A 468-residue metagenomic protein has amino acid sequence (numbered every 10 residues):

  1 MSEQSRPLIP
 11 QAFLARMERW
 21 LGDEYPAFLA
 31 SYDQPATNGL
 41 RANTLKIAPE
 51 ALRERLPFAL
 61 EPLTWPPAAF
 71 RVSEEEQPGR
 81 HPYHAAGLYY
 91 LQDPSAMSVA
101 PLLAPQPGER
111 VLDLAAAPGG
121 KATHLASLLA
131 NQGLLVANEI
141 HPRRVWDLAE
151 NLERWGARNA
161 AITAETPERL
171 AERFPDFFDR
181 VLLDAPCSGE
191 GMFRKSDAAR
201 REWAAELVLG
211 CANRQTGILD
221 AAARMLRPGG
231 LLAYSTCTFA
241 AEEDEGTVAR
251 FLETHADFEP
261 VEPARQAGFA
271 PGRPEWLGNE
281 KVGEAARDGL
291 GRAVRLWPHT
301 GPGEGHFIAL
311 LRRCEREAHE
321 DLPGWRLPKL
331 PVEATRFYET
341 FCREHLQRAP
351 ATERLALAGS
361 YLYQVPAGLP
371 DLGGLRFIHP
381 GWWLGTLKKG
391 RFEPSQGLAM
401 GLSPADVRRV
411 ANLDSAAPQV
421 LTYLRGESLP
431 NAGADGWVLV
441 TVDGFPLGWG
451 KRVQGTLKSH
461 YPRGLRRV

Functional and structural regions predicted by a protein language model:
M1-W20, P26-R53, P302-F307, R312-V468: Polybasic, low-complexity RNA-engagement segments
Q106-P107, R169-D184: A short acidic, Gly/Pro-enriched loop at the edge of an enzyme's catalytic core that lines a small-molecule cofactor
G108-A117: Conserved class I S-adenosyl-L-methionine
P118-N131: Conserved SAM-binding loop of SAM-dependent methyltransferases across substrates and taxa, primarily the Class I
L129-A130, L226-P228: Helix-to-beta-strand junctions that scaffold the AdoMet/dcAdoMet cofactor pocket in Class I SAM-dependent enzymes
N138-D176: S-adenosyl-L-methionine
R143, R180-D220, A233, C237-D244 (+2 more regions): Mobile active-site "lid"/loop adjacent to the S-adenosyl-L-methionine
F178, L231-Y234, F239-Y363, G368: Class I S-adenosyl-L-methionine
